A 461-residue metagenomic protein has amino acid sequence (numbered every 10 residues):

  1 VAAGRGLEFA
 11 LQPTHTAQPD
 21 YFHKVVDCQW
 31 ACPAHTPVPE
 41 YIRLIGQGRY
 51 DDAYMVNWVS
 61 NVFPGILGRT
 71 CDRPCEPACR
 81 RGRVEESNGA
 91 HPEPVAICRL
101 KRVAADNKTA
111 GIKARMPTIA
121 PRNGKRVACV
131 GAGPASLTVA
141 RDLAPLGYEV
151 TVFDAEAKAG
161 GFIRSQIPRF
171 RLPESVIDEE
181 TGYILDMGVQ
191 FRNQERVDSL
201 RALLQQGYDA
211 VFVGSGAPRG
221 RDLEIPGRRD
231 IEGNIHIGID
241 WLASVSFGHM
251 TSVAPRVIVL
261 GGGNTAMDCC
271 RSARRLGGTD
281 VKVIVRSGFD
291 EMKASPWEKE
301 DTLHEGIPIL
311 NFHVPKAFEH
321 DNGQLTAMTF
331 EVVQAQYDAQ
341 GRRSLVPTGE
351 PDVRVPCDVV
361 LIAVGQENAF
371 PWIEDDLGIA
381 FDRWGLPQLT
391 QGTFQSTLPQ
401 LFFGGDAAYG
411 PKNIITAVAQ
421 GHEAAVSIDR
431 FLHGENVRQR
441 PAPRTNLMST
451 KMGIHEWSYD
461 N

Functional and structural regions predicted by a protein language model:
A3-E8, H23, W30, A34-M116 (+2 more regions): Glycine/serine-rich phosphate-binding loop and adjoining beta1-alpha1 elements at the start of nucleotide-handling
R5-Y21, E300-P308, H313-Q324, Q336 (+1 more regions): Mid-to-C-terminal Rossmann-like scaffold of FAD/NAD(P)H-dependent oxidoreductases
V103-P121, E179-Q194, S199-R201, G220-L276 (+1 more regions): Glycine-rich dinucleotide-binding loop and its adjacent helix/turn
P121, R126-V130, D178-E224, A317-L325 (+4 more regions): Feature captures the FAD/FMN-dependent oxidoreductase FAD-binding
R126-T151, T265-R274: N-terminal Rossmann-like FAD-binding beta1-loop-alpha1 element of flavoenzymes
E149-V152, E156-R192, A243, C270-A317 (+1 more regions): Rossmann-like dinucleotide-binding cores of NAD(P)H-dependent redox enzymes
I231-A254, D338-P411: FAD-site-proximal beta/loop scaffold in flavoenzymes
C269, A407-L432: A conserved FAD-binding loop/helix module that cradles the flavin
